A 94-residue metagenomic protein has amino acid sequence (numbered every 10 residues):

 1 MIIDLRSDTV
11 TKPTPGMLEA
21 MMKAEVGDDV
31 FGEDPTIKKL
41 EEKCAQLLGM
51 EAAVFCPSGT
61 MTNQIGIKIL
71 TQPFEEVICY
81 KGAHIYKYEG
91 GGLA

Functional and structural regions predicted by a protein language model:
L5: Pyridoxal 5′-phosphate
D8-P13: Short polar catalytic/cofactor-binding loops
T14-G59, K81-K87, G92: Conserved N-terminal alpha-helix of the aminotransferase class I/II PLP-enzyme fold
T62: Binding-interface segments
I65-F74, G91-G92: Glycine-rich loop at the start of a catalytic domain that most often binds anionic cofactors/ligands
V77: Conserved class I S-adenosyl-L-methionine
